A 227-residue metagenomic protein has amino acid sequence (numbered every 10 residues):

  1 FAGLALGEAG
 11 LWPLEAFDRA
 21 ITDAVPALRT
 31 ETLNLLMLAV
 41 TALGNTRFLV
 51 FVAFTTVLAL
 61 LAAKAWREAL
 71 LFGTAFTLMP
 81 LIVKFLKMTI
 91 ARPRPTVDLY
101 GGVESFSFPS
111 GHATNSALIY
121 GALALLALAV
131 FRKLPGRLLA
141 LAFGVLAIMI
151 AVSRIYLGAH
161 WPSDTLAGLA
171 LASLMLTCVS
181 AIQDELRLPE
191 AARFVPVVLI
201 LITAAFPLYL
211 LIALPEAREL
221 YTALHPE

Functional and structural regions predicted by a protein language model:
F1-A5, T55-A59, I200-I212: Hydrophobic core of alpha-helical transmembrane segments in multi-pass integral membrane proteins
F1-F48, V52, K87-Y100, Y221-E227: N-terminal transmembrane-helix/juxtamembrane module of multi-pass inner/ER membrane proteins
A2-A5, G10-P13, A62, L78 (+3 more regions): Hydrophobic membrane-targeting signal helices
E8, E15-T22, F51-F143: Membrane-interface loops
A27-L38, L60, K64, E68 (+3 more regions): Membrane-helix interfacial "entry" motifs
L99-L224: Membrane-embedded catalytic cores of phosphoryl/pyrophosphoryl-handling enzymes
